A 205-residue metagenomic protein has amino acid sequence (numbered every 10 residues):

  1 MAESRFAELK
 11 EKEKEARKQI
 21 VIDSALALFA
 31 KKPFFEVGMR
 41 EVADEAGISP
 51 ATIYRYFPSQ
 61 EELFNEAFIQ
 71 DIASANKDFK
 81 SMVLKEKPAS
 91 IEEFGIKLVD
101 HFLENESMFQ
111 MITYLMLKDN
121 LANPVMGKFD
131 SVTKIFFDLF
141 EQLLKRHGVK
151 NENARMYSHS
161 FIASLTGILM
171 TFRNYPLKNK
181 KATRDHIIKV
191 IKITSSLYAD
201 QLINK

Functional and structural regions predicted by a protein language model:
M1-A16, L202-K205: N-terminal intrinsically disordered/low-complexity leader segments
A2, I20, L28-E62, E66: Helix-turn-helix
K14-L26, V42, A67-D71, A75: Generic hydrophobic, amphipathic alpha-helix propensity
E66, K80-S107, A154-F161: Hydrophobic alpha-helical connector segments
A73-S81, A122-G148, R155-H159, D185 (+2 more regions): Amphipathic alpha-helical packing segments from all-alpha helical-bundle domains
I96-L103, Y114-K118, L144, Y198: Helix-loop "lid/cap" segments that line or gate small-molecule binding pockets
L103-D138, N174: Short secondary-structure transition hinges
Y114, K145-I193, K205: Hydrophobic/aromatic-rich alpha-helical bundle segments in the mid-to-C-terminal region
